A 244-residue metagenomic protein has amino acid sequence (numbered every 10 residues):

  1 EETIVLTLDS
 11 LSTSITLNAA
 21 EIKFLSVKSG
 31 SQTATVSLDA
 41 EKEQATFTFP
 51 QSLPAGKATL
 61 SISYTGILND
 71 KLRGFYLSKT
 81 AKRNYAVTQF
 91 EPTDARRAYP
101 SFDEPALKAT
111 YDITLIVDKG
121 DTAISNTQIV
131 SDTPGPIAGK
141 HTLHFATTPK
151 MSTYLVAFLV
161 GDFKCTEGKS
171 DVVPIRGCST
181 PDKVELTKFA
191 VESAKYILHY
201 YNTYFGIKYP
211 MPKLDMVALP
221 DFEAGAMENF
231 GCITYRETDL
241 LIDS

Functional and structural regions predicted by a protein language model:
E2-L6, G56-D70, Y111-K119, L143-P149: Short, hydrophobic/aromatic-enriched beta-strand segments in well-ordered soluble domains
T3-E21, S101-D103, Y111-D118: Surface-exposed beta-strand/loop patches in extracellular or lumenal glycoproteins
I4, A34-V36, T48-S52, A98-D103 (+1 more regions): Beta-strand-rich interaction surfaces with strong enrichment in secreted/lumenal proteins
S10-N18, K71-G74, A123-N126: Short, hydrophobic/aromatic beta-strand segments
L11, Q51-T59, K119-G120, G135-K140: A short, structured loop/turn motif at beta-sheet edges
S14, Q32-P54, Q89-R96, E237-S244: Aromatic/His-enriched, Gly/Pro-containing loop or helix-boundary segments that lie immediately adjacent to catalytic
E21-T80, T142: A surface-exposed beta-strand-loop module
F90-T93, S101-S244: Hydrophobic helix-coil surface modules that form long, contiguous segments used for peptide/substrate interaction
